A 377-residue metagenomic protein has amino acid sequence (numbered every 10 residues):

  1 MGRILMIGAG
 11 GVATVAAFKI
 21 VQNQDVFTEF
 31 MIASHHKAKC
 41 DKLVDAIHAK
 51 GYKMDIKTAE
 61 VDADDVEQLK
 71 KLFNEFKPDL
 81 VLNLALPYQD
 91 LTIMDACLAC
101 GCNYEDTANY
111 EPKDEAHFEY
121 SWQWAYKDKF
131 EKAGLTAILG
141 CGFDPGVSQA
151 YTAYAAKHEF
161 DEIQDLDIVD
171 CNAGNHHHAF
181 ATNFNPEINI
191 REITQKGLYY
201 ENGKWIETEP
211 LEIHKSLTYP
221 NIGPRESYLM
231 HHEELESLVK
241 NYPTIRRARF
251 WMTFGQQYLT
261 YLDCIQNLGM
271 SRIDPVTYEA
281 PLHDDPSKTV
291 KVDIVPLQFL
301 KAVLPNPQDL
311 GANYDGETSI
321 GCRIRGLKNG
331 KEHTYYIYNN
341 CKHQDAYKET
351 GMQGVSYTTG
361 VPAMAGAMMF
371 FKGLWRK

Functional and structural regions predicted by a protein language model:
A9-G10: Glycine-rich Rossmann-fold phosphate-binding loop(s) that bind the pyrophosphate of adenine dinucleotide cofactors
A13-T14: N-terminal Rossmann-fold NAD(P) dinucleotide-binding loop
H35-K39: Helix N-cap at the beta1-alpha1 junction of Rossmann-like dinucleotide-binding domains, i.e., the first residues
K50-D65: Rossmann-fold cofactor-recognition segment
D62-P78, Q89: Conserved Rossmann-fold cofactor-binding substructure of NAD(P)-dependent oxidoreductases
A108-L135: Rossmann-fold NAD(P)-binding glycine/threonine-rich loop
K157-K377: C-terminal catalytic/substrate-binding lobe primarily of soluble NAD(P)-dependent oxidoreductases
